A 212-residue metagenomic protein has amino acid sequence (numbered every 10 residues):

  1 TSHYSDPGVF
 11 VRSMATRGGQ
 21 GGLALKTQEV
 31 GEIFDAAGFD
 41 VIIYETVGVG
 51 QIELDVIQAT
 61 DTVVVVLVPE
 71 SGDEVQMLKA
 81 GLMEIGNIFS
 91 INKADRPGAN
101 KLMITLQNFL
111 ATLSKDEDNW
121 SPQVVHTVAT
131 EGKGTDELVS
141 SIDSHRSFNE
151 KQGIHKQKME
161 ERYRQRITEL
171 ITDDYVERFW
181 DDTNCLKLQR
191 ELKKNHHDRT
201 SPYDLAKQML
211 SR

Functional and structural regions predicted by a protein language model:
T1-I52, T62-V65, E74: Nucleotide-state-sensitive switch-loop elements of NTP-binding domains
D6-V9, A59-T62, E84-N87, N119-Q123: Short glycine-/polar-rich loops that comprise or flank the Walker A/P-loop and associated switch/sensor motifs
T16-G19, G48-Q51, P69-D73, A94-P97 (+1 more regions): Conserved nucleotide-binding/hydrolysis micro-motifs of P-loop NTPases
T27, E45, L82, N92 (+2 more regions): Residue-level signature of catalytic and energy-coupling elements of molecular machines, predominantly ATP/GTP-dependent
V65-M77, N119: Short, acidic/small-residue loops that bind anionic groups at enzyme active sites
I85-K151: Canonical P-loop GTPase G-domain recognition
H126, E137-R212: Long, well-ordered amphipathic alpha-helical subdomains in the mid-to-C-terminal portions of large enzyme subunits
